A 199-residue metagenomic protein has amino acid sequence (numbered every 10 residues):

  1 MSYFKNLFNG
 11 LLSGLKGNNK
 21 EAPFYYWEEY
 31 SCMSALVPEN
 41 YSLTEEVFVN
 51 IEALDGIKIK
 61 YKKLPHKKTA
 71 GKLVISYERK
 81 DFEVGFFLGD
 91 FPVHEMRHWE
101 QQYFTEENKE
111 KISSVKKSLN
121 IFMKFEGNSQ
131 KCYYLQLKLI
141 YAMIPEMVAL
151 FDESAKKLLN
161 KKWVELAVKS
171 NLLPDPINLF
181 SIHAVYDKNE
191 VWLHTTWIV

Functional and structural regions predicted by a protein language model:
S2-E52: N-terminal alpha-helical "arm" segments
E21-F24, K63, F104-K111, N128-S129: Catalytic micro-motifs at enzyme active sites that drive phosphoryl/nucleotidyl and oxygen chemistry
V37-Y41, F122-Q130: Short, flexible beta-strand-to-coil junctions
E39-K109: N-terminal low-complexity, intrinsically disordered segments
A53-K62, Y141-E153: Structural alpha-beta junctions
H98-F104, S129-I140: Well-ordered, non-membrane alpha-helical segments in soluble/globular domains
K111-E126: Glycine-rich, often proline-containing surface loops adjacent to acidic residues and nearby aromatics that form
A155-V199: Aromatic/basic-lined ligand-recognition segments that form π-stacking hydrophobic pockets flanked by Lys/Arg to engage
